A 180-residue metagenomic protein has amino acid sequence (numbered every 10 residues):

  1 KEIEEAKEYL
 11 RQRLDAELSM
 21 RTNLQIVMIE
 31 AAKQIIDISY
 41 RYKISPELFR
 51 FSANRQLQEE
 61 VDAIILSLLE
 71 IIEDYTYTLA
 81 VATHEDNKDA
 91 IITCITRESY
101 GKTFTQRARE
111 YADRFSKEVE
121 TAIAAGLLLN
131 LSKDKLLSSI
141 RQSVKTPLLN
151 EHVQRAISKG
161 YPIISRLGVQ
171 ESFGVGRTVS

Functional and structural regions predicted by a protein language model:
K1-T178: N-terminal leader/targeting and assembly helices and adjacent pre-domain segments
